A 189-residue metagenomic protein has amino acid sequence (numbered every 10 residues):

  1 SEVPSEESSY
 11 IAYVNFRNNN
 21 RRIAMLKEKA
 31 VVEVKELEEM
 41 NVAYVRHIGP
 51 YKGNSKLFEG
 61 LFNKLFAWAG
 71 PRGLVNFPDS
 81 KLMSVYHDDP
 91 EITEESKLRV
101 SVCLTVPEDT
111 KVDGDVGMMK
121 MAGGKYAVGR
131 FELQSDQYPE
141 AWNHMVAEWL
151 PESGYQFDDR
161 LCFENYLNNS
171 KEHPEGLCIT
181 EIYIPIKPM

Functional and structural regions predicted by a protein language model:
S1-M189: A solvent-exposed interaction/effector surface
